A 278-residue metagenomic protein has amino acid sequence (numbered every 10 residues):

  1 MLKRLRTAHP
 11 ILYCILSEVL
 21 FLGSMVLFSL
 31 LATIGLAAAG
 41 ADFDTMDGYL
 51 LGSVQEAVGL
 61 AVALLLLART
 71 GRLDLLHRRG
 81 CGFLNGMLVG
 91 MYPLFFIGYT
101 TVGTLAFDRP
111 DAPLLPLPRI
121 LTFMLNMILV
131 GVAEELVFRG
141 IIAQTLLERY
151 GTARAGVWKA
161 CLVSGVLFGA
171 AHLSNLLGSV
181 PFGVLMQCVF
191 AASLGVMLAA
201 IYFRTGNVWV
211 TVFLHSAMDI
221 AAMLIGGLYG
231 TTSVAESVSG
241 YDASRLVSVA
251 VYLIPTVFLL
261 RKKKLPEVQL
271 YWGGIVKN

Functional and structural regions predicted by a protein language model:
M1-A8: Short, Lys/Arg-rich, polar N-terminal cytosolic tail immediately upstream of the first transmembrane signal-anchor
C14-V19, M87, L121, W158-V163 (+3 more regions): Hydrophobic alpha-helical transmembrane segments
I15-T70, F83-M91, P113, L117-T122 (+2 more regions): Alpha-helical transmembrane segments in multi-pass membrane proteins
L22-L27, L94-V102, G165-S174, S216-L228: Aromatic-anchored segments of alpha-helical transmembrane domains
A68-L73, G98-D111: Transmembrane alpha-helix boundary signature
L136-V163, F203-N207: Membrane-interface helix/loop boundary segments of multi-pass membrane proteins
V184-Y241: Functionally important transmembrane alpha-helices
S216-N278: C-terminal membrane module of polytopic membrane proteins
